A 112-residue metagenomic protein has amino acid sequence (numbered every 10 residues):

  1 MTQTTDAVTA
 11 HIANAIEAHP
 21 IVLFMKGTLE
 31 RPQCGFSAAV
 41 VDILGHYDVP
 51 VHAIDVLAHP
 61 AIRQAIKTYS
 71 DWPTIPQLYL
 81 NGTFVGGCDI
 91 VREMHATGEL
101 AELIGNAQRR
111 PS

Functional and structural regions predicted by a protein language model:
M1-A13: Flexible, polar/low-complexity N-terminal or interdomain linker segments that lie immediately upstream of folded
A7, L57-A61, H95: Short beta->alpha linker loops
I12-P50: Local sequence-structure signature of Cys/Sec-based thiol-disulfide redox active-site neighborhoods
F24, Q77-N81: Acidic beta-strand-to-loop metal/phosphate-binding motif
G45-Q64: Thiol-based oxidoreductase modules, predominantly thioredoxin-like and allied folds used for disulfide exchange
T68-T74: Thiol/disulfide oxidoreductase modules built on the thioredoxin-like
L80-P111: Non-catalytic, surface beta->alpha helical segment in thiol-disulfide oxidoreductase systems
